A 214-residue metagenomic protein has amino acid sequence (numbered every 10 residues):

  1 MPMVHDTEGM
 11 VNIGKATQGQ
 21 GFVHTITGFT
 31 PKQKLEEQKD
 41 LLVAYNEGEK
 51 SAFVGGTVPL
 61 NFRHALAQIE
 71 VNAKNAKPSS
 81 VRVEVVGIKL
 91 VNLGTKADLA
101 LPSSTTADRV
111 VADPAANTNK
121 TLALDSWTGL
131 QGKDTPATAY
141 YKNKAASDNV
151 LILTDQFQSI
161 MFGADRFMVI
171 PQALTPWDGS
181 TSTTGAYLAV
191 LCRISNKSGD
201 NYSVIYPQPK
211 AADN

Functional and structural regions predicted by a protein language model:
M1-N214: Extracytoplasmic cysteine-anchoring/structural motifs
